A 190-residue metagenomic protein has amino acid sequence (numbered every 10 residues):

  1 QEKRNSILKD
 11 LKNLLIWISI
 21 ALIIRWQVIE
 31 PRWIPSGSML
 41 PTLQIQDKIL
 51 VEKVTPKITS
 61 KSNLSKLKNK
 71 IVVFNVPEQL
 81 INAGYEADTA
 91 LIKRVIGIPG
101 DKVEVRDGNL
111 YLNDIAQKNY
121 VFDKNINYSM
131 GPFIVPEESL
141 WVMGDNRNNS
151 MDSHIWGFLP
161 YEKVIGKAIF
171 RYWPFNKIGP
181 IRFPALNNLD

Functional and structural regions predicted by a protein language model:
Q1-A90, E162-K163, K167-D190: Protein maturation boundaries and topogenic segments
I34, A90-I92, V105, V135 (+1 more regions): A broad, structural micro-motif
K48, I71, K102, S139-L140: Residue-level marker of beta-strand positions
D88-I115: Mid-length scaffold segments of soluble, non-membrane domains
D123-E138: Acidic loop->beta-strand submotif enriched in PP2C/PPM serine/threonine phosphatases
G144: Phosphate/adenylate-binding glycine loop and adjacent helical scaffold
S150-I155: Active-site loop architecture of trypsin-fold serine endopeptidases
